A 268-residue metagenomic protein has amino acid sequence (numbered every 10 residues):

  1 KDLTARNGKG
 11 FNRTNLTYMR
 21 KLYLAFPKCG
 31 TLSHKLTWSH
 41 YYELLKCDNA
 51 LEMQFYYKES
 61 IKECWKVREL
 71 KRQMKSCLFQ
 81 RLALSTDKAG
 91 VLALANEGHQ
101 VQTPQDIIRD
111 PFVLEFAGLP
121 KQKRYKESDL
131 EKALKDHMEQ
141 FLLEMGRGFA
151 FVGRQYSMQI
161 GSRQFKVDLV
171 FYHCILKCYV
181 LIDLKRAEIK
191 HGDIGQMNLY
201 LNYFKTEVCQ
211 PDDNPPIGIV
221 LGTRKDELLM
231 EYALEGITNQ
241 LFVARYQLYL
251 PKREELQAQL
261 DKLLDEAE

Functional and structural regions predicted by a protein language model:
K1-E268: Basic, low-complexity intrinsically disordered segments
